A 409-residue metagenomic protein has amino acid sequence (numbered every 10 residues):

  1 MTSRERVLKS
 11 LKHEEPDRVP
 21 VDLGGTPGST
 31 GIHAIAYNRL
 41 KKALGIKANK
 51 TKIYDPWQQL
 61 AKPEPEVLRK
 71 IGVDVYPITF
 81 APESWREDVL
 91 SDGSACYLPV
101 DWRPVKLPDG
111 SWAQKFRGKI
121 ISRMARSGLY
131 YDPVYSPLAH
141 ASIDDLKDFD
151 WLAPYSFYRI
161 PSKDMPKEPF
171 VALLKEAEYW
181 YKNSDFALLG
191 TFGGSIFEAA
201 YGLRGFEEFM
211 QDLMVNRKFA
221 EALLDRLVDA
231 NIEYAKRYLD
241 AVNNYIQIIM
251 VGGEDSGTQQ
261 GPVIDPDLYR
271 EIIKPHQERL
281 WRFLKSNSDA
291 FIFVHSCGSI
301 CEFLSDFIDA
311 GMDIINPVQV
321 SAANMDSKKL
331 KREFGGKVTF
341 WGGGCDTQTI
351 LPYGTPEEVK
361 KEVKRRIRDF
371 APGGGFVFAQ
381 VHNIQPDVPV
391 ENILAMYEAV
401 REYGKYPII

Functional and structural regions predicted by a protein language model:
M1-K42, I46-I53, M124-G128, D132-I409: Active-site loop segments of alpha/beta catalytic cores
A36-E87: Segments that shape or occlude catalytic/ligand-binding pockets
F80-Y158: A contiguous, low-structure linker/loop signature
